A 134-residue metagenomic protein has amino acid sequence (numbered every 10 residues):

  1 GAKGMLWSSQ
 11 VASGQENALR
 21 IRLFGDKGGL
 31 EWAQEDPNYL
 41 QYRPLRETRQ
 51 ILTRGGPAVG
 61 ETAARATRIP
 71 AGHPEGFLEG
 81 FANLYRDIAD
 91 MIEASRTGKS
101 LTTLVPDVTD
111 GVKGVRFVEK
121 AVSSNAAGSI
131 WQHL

Functional and structural regions predicted by a protein language model:
G1-N38: Glycine-rich, aromatic-lined ligand/substrate-binding cores of catalytic and carbohydrate-binding domains
K27-V105: C-terminal glycine/acidic-rich active-site capping loop/insertion
M91, A121-S124: Amphipathic, soluble alpha-helical interaction motifs
G114-A121: Alpha-helical scaffold segments in carbohydrate-active enzymes
S123-L134: C-terminal capping/lid region of NAD(P)-dependent oxidoreductase domains
